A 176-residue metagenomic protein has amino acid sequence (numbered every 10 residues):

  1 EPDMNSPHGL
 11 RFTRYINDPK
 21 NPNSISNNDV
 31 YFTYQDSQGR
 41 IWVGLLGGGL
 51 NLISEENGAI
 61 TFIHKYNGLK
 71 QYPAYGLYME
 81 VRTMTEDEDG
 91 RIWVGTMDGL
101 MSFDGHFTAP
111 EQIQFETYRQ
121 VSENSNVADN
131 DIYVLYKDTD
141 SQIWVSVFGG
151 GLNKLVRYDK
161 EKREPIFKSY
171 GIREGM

Functional and structural regions predicted by a protein language model:
E1-M176: Carboxylate-rich, polar loop motifs that coordinate divalent cations or form catalytic acidic clusters
